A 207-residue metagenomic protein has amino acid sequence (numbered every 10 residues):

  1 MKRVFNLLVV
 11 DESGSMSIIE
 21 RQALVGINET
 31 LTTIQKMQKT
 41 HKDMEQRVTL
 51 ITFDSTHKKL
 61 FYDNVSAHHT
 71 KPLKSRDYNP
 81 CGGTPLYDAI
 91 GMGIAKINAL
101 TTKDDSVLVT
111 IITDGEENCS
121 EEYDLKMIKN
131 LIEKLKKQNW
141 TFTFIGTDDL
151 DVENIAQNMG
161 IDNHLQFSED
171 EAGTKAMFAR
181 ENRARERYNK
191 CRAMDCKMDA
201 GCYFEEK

Functional and structural regions predicted by a protein language model:
M1-K207: Acidic, low-complexity intrinsically disordered regions
